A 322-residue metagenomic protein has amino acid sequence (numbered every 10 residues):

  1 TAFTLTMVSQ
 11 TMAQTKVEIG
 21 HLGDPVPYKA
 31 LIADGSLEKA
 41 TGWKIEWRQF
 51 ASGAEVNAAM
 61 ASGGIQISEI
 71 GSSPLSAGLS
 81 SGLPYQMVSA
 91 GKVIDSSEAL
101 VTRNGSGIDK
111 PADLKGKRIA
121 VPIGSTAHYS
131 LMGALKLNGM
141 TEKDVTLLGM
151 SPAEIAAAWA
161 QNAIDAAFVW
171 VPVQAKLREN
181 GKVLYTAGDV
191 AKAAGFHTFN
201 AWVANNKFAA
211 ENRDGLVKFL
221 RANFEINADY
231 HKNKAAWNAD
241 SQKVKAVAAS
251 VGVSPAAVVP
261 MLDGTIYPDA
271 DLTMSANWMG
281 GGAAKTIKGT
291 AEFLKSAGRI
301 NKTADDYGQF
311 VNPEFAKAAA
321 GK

Functional and structural regions predicted by a protein language model:
T1-T6: Bacterial N-terminal signal peptides
M7-A13: Sec/Tat signal peptide C-region and signal peptidase I cleavage site
Q14-T141, T146-G149, D165-V171, A187 (+1 more regions): Short, glycine-/small- and polar/acidic-enriched structural segments that line small-molecule recognition paths
D34, N57, A61, S72 (+13 more regions): Extracytoplasmic/secreted envelope proteins and their assembly/folding machinery, especially bacterial periplasmic
W47, M140, L148-G149, A156-A166 (+11 more regions): A residue-level marker of the well-folded mature domains of exported/periplasmic proteins
K92-T102, V183-A209, G308-E314: Periplasmic-binding protein-like
A210-R299: Secondary-structure end/capping motifs
A284-K322: Conserved C-terminal helix/tail region of periplasmic/extracytoplasmic solute-binding proteins
